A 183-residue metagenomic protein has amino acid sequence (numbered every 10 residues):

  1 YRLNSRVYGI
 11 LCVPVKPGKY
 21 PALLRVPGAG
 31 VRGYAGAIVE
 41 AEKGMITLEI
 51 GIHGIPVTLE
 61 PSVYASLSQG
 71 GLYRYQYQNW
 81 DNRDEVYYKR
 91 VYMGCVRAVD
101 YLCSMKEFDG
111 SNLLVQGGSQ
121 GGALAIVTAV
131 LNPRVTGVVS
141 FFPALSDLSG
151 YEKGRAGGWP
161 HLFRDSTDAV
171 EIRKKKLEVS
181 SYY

Functional and structural regions predicted by a protein language model:
Y1-G18: N-terminal cap/lid segment of alpha/beta-hydrolase-fold proteins
L23-R25, T47: Hydrophobic beta-strand anchors of alpha/beta hydrolase catalytic cores
V26-V31: Active-site glycine-rich loops that stabilize anionic/oxyanionic intermediates across multiple enzyme folds
Y34, I38-M93, G150-W159: Cap/lid segment of the alpha/beta-hydrolase catalytic domain
G51, Q116, F141-F142: Alpha/beta-hydrolase-fold catalytic nucleophile elbow
R74-S119: Gly/Ser-rich "nucleophile elbow"/oxyanion-hole loop immediately N-terminal to the catalytic nucleophile in hydrolases
G122, I126-K176: Hydrolase active-site cap/lid region
V179-Y183: Serine-hydrolase catalytic core
